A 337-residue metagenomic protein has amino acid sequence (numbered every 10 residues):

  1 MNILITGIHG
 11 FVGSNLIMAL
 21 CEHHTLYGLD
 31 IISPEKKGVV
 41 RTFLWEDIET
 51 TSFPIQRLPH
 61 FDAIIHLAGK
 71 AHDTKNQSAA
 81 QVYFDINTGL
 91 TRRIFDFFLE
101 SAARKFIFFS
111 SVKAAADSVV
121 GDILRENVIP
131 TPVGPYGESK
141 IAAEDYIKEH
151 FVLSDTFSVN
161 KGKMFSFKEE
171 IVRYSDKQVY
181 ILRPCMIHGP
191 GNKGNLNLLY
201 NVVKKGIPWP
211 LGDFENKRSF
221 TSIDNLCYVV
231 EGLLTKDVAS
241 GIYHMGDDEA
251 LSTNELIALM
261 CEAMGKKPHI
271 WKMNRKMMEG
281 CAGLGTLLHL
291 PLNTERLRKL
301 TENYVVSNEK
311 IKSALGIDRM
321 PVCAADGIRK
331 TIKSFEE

Functional and structural regions predicted by a protein language model:
I3-E22: N-terminal Rossmann NAD(P)H-binding glycine-rich loop of SDR-like oxidoreductase domains
I48-I86, F97: NAD(P)H-binding glycine-rich loop region in Rossmannoid oxidoreductase-like domains and their noncatalytic homologs
R93-P135, S154: Conserved Rossmann-fold NAD(P)-dependent oxidoreductase catalytic core, especially the SDR/UDP-sugar
G134-S154, F165-Y180: Active-site Tyr-X1-5-Lys
K177-N197: Flexible, glycine-rich beta-alpha linker
N192-L198, G212-L234, S240-G241: Substrate-positioning beta->alpha
I223, A258, C281-D318: Conserved C-terminal active-site "lid" loop/helix of NAD(P)H-dependent oxidoreductases that clamps the redox cofactor
K236-L292, A324, R329-I332, E336: Mid/C-terminal beta-alpha module of Rossmann-like enzyme folds, strongest in SDR-family dehydrogenases/epimerases
